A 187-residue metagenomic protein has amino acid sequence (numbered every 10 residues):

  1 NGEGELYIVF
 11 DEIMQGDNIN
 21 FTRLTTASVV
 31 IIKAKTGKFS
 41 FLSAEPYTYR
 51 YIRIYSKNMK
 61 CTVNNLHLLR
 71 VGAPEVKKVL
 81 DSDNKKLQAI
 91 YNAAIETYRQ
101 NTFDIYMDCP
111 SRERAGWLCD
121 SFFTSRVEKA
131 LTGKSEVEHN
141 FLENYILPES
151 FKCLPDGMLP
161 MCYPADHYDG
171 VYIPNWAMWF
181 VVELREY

Functional and structural regions predicted by a protein language model:
N1-D108, D120, G133-F141, F151-Y168: Extracellular/oxidizing-compartment recognition motifs
I95, S125, L142, I146 (+1 more regions): Non-transmembrane alpha-helical segments in soluble domains of secreted/periplasmic/extracellular proteins
W117-F123, A130, I173-A177: An alpha-helical repeat/solenoid feature that recognizes helix-turn-helix modules
F123-K134, F180-Y187: Well-ordered alpha-helical scaffold segments within catalytic/enzyme domains
E143, D156-Y187: Conserved active-site neighborhood of enzyme catalytic/cofactor-binding cores
